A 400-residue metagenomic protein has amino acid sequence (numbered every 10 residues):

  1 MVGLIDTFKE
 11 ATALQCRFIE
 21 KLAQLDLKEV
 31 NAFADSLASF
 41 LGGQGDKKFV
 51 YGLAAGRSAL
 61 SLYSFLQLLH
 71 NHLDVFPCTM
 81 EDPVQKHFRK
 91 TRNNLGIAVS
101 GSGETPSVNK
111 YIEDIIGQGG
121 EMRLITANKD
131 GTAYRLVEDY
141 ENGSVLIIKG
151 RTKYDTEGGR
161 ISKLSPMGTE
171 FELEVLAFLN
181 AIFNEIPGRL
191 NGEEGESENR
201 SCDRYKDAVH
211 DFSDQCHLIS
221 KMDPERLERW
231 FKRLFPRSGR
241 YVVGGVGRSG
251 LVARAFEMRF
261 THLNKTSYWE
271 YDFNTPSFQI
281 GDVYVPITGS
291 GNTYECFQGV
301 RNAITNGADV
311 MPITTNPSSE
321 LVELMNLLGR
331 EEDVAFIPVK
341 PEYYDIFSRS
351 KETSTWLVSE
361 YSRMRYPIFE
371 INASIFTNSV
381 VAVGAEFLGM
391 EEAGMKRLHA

Functional and structural regions predicted by a protein language model:
M1-L25, E198-I219: Generic N-terminal amphipathic, Lys/Arg-enriched alpha-helix
I5-C16, V30, A34, L62 (+6 more regions): A general structural signal for well-ordered alpha-helical segments in protein cores
A13, R17-Q24, G42, D74-V75 (+6 more regions): Generic secondary-structure signature for well-ordered alpha-helical cores
Q15-F18, F33-S36, F65, Y111 (+4 more regions): A ubiquitous structural signal for well-ordered alpha-helices
A23-D46, L218-R237: A short, well-structured juxtamembrane/interface segment
A38, G42-N184, V246, L251-A382: Glycine-rich phosphate-binding loops that contact phosphosugars or nucleotide phosphates
L41-G42, K47-A55, S197-D211, H217 (+1 more regions): Glycine-rich phosphate/diphosphate-binding loops and the adjacent beta-loop-alpha structural elements that coordinate
A181, G188-D207, S379, A385-A400: A short, charged, Gly/Pro-tolerant segment at domain boundaries
